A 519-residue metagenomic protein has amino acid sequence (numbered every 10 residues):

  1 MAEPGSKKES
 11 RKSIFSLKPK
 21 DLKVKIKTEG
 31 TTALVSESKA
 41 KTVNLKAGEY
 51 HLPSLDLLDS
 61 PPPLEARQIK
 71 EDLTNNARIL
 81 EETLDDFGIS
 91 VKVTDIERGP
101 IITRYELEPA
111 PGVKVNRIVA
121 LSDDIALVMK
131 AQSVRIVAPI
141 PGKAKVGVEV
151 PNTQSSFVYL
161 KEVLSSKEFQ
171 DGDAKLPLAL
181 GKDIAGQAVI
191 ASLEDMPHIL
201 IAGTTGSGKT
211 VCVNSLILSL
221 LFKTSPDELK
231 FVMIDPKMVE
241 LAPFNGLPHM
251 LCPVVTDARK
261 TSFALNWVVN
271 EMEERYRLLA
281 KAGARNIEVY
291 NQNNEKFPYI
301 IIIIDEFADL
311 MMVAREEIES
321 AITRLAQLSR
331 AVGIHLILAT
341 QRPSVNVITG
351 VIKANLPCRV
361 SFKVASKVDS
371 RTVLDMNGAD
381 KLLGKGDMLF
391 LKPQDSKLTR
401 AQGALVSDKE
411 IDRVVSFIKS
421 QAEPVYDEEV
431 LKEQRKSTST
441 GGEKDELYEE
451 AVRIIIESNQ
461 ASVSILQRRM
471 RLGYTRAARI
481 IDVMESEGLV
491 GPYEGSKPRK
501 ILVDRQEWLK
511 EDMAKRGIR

Functional and structural regions predicted by a protein language model:
M1-H198: Low-complexity, intrinsically disordered P/S/T-rich segments
N44, G48, P63-A77, F87 (+15 more regions): Conserved phosphate/pyrophosphate-binding and hydrolysis machinery centered on Walker-type P-loop NTPases, extending
A47-P53, I140-K145, E149, E168-R285 (+6 more regions): P-loop NTPase catalytic phosphate-binding loop
L55-I69, E106-G112, H198-G203, L247-V254 (+6 more regions): Short hinge/gating elements
V158-E162, A202-G203, D412-S416, E511-A514: Short, charged, solvent-exposed linker or helix-capping segments at domain edges/interfaces that act as flexible hinges
G403-K432: Long, low-complexity, charged/polar intrinsically disordered regions in eukaryotic proteins
K432-R519: Terminal-proximal interaction/regulatory segments of ATP-powered molecular machines
